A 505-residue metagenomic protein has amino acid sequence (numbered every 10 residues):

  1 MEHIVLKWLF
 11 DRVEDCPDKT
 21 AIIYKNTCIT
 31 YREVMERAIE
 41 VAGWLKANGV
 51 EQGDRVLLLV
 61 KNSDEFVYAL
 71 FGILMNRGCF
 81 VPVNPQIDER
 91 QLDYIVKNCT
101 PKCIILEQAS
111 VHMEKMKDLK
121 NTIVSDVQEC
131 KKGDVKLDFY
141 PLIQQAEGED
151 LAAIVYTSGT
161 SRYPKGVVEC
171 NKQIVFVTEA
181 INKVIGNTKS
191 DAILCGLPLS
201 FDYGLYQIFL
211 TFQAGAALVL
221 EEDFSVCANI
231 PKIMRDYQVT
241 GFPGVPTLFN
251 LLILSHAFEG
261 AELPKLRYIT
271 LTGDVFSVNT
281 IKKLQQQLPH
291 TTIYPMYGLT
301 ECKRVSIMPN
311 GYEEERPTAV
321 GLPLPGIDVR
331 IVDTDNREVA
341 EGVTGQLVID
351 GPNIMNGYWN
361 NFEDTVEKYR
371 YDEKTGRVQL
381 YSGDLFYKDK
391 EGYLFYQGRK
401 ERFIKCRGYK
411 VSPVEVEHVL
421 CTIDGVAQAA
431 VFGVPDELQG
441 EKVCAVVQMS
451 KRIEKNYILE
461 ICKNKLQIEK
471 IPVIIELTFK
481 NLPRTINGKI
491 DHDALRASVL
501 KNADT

Functional and structural regions predicted by a protein language model:
E2, F10, D18-S63, V67 (+3 more regions): Conserved AMP-binding/adenylate-forming core of the ANL superfamily
P17-D18, L137-Y156, Y163, G186-A192: Conserved pre-ATP/AMP-binding loop-to-beta segment of ANL
T30-R32, A152-E179: Conserved AMP-binding A3 loop
I87, F242, G351, N356-G357 (+5 more regions): AMP-binding/adenylate-forming catalytic core of the ANL superfamily
V175-A192, D202-T240, S255: Conserved AMP-binding/adenylation subdomain of ANL enzymes
V239-G244, I253-R316, D328: Gly/Ser/Thr-rich phosphate-binding loop
L322-G326, R337-Y371, V411: Conserved ATP/PPi-binding loop(s) of AMP-dependent carboxylate-activating enzymes
Q467-K489: AMP-binding/adenylate-forming catalytic domain of the ANL superfamily
